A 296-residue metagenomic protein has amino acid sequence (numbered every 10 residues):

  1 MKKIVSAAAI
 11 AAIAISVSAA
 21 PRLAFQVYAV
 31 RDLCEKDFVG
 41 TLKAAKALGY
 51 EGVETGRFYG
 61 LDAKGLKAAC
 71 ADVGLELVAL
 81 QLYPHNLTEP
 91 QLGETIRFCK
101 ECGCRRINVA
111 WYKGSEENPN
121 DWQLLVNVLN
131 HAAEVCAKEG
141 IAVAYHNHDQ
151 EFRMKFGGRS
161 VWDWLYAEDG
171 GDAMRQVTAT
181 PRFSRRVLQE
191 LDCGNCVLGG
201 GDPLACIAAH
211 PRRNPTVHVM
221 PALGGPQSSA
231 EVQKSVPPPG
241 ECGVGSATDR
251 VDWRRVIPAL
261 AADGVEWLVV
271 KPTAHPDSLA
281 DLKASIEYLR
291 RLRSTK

Functional and structural regions predicted by a protein language model:
K2-A8: Sec-dependent signal peptide recognition, specifically the positively charged N-region followed immediately by
I10-S18: Hydrophobic h-region of N-terminal signal peptides that target proteins for export in Gram-negative bacteria
V17-R106, I141, D172-Q176, R212 (+3 more regions): N-terminal pre-domain/capping segments
V30-K36, G52-G65, Y83-Q91, G114-Q123 (+5 more regions): Acidic-and-aromatic substrate-binding clefts and catalytic sites of carbohydrate-active enzymes
L42, A63-K67, L92-I96, V126-A133 (+4 more regions): Generic structural signal for well-ordered alpha-helices, preferentially at hydrophobic/aromatic core positions
K43, G49-G52, Y59, P84-Q189 (+1 more regions): Active-site acidic/histidine proton-transfer and metal-coordination neighborhood in alpha/beta enzyme cores
A137-A247: Acidic/histidine-rich catalytic cores of soluble enzymes
G245, A259, T273-K296: Aromatic-rich peripheral "rim/lid" segments of glycoside hydrolase catalytic domains that contact and position glycan
